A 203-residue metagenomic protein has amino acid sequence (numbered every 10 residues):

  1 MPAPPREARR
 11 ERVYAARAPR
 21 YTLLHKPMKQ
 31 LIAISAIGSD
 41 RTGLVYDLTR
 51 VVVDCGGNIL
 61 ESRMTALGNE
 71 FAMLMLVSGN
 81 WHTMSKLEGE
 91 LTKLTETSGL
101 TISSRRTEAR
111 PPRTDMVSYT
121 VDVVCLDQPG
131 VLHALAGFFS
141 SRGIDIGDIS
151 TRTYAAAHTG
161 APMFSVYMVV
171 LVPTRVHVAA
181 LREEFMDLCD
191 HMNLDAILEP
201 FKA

Functional and structural regions predicted by a protein language model:
E11-P27: Short, Lys/Arg-enriched N-terminal segments with co-localized hydrophobic residues within the first ~10-30 amino acids
P27-A203: A conserved regulatory-domain signal marking ACT and ACT-like small-molecule sensing domains and adjacent regulatory
